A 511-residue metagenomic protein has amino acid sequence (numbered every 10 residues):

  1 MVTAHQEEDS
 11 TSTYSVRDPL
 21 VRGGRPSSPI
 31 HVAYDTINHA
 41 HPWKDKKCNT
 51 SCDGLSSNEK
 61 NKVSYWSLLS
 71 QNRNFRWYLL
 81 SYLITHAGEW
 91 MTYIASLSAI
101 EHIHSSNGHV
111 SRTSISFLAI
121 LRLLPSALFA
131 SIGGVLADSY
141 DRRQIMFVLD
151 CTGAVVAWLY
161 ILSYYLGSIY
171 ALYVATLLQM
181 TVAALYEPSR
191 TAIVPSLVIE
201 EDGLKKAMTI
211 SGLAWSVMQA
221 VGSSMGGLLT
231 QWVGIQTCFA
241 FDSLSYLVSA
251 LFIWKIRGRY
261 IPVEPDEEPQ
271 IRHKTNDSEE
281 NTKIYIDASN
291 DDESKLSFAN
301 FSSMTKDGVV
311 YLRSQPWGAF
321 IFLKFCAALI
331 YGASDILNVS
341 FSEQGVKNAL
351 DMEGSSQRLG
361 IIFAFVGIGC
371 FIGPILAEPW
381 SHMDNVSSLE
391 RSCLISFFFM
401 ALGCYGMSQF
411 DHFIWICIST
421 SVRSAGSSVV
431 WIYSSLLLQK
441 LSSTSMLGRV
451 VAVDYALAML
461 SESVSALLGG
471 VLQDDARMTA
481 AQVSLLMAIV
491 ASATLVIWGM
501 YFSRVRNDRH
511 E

Functional and structural regions predicted by a protein language model:
V2-S10, S15-A33, K46-N49, D53 (+9 more regions): C-terminal transmembrane bundle of multi-pass solute transporters/carriers
W43, S57-P125, V310-V366: Helix-loop boundary and gating motifs at the non-cytosolic
S51-F75, R259-F322: Juxtamembrane intracellular "pre-TM" segments in multi-pass secondary transporters
W66-N72, G108, Y164-L166, E200 (+5 more regions): Helix-boundary and loop/linker segments of multi-pass membrane transporters
N74-S96, L118-V156, A171-Q231, T237-Y246 (+6 more regions): Substrate-agnostic recognition of the 12-TM MFS/MFS-like secondary transporter fold
E101-S116, W158-T176, T181, E200-K206 (+3 more regions): Membrane-interface helix-capping segments at transmembrane helix termini in multi-pass transporters
H102-S105, L166, Y170, I193 (+4 more regions): Juxtamembrane transmembrane-helix termini
A192, S196-L197, F239-Q270, G499-E511: Helix-loop junctions on the cytosolic side of multi-pass membrane transporters, especially the intracellular loop
